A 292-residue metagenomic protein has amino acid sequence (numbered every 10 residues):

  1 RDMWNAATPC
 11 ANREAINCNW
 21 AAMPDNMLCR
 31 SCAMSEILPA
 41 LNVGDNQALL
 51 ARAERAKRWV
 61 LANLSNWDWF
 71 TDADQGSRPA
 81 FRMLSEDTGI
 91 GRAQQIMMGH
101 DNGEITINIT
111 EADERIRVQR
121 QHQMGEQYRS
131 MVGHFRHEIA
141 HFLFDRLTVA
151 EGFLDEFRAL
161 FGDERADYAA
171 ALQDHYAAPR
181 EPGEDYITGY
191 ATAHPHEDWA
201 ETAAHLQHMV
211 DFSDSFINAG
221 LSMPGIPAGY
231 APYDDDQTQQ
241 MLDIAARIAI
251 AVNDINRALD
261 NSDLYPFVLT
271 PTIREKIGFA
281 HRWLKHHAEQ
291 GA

Functional and structural regions predicted by a protein language model:
R1-G44: Cys/His-rich short segments
A7-I16, A40-G44, A48-E114: Auxiliary, metal-adjacent structural segments of Zn-dependent hydrolase domains
C32, T106-N108, R120, M124: Ligand-binding pocket scaffold of soluble enzyme catalytic domains
T106-D113, V149, D163-A166, A170 (+1 more regions): Glycine-rich, acidic and aromatic/proline-enriched surface loops and short helix-turn segments that act as binding
R115-F135: Short pre-active-site segment immediately N-terminal to the catalytic Zn-binding motif
R129-V149, A200: Active-site recognition of the HExxH zinc-binding catalytic motif
F157-H196, E201-T202: Acidic/histidine-rich catalytic neighborhood
T192-A292: Pan-zinc metallopeptidase signature
